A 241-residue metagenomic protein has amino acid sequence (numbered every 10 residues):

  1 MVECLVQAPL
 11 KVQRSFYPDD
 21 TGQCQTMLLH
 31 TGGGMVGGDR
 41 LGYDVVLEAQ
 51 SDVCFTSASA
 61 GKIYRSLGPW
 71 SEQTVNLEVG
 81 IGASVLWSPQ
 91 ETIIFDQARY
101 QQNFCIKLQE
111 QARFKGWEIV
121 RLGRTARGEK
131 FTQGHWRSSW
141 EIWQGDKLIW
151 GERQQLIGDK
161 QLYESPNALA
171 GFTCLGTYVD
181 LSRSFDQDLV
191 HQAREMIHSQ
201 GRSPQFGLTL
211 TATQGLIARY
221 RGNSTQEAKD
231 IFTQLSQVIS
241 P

Functional and structural regions predicted by a protein language model:
M1-E91, D96: N-terminal, charged/glycine-rich beta-strand/loop interface patches
P9-K11, V45-A49, Y64, Q73-N76 (+6 more regions): Short, low-complexity, polar/charged sequence segments that are solvent-exposed and flexible
Q23, R40-G42, E72-T74, Q101-N103 (+5 more regions): Broad gene-expression machinery/nucleic-acid interaction feature
L47-A49, S57-S59, V79-I81, P89-E91 (+5 more regions): Short, structured patches in soluble enzyme cores that scaffold and shape functional sites
D52-C54, S84-V85, R113-F114, G176-T177 (+1 more regions): Structural motif
P69-F131: Internal, conserved structured core segments that host functional sites
V120, R124-P241: A structural signal for small-residue-enriched, beta-sheet-centric alpha/beta enzyme cores and oligomeric scaffold folds
